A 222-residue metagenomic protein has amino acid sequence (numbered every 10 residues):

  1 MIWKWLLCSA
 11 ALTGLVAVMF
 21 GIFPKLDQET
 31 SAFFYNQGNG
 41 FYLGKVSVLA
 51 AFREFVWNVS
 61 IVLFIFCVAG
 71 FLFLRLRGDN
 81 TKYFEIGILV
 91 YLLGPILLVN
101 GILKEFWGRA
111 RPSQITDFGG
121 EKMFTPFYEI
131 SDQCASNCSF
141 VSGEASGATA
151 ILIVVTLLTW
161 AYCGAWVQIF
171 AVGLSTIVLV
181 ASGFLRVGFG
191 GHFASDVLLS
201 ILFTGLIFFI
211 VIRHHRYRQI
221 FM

Functional and structural regions predicted by a protein language model:
M1-C67, K104-P112, T116-M123: N-terminal transmembrane-helix/juxtamembrane module of multi-pass inner/ER membrane proteins
W3-T13, F124-M222: Membrane-embedded catalytic cores of phosphoryl/pyrophosphoryl-handling enzymes
A10-L15, S60, F64, I88-L98 (+5 more regions): Hydrophobic, lipid-facing residues on alpha-helical transmembrane segments of integral membrane proteins
L15-G21, L92-V99, T176-V187: Aromatic-anchored segments of alpha-helical transmembrane domains
M19-F23, D27, I65-L72, L97 (+3 more regions): Alpha-helical membrane-inserting segments
K25, N36, R75-D79, G108-S113 (+3 more regions): Transmembrane helix-loop junctions in multipass membrane proteins, especially transporters and channels
G70-E105, Q168, V172: Interfacial segments of alpha-helical transmembrane regions
